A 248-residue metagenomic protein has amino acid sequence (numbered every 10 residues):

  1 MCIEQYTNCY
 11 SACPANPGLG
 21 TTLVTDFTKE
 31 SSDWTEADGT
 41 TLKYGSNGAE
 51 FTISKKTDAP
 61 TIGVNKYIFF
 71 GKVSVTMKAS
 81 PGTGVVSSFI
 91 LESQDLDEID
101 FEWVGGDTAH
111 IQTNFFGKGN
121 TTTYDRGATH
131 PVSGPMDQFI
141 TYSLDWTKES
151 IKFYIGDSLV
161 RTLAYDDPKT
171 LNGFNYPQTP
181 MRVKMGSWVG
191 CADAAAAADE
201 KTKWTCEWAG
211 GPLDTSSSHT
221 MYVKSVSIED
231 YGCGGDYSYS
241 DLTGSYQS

Functional and structural regions predicted by a protein language model:
M1-T141, E149-K152, S158-S248: GH16 jelly-roll
